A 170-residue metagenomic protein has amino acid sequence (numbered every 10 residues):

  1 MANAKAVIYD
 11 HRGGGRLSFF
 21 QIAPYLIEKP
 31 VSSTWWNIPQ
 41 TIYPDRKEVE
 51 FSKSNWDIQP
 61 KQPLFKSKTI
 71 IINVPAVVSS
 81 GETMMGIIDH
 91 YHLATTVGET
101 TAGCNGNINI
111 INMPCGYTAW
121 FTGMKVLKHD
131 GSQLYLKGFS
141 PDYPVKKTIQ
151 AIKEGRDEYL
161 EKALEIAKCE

Functional and structural regions predicted by a protein language model:
M1-A2, P24-I27, M85-Y91, N112-M113: Short, solvent-exposed amphipathic alpha-helical segments in soluble enzyme and RNA/protein-processing domains
M1-R16, I72: Short acidic catalytic loops
N3-V7, K66-T69, H92-T95, C169-E170: Loop/turn elements at helix/coil->beta-strand transitions in domains of secreted/extracellular proteins
Y9, T69, I88, G131 (+1 more regions): Terminal peptide-recognition signature
G15-K68, A76, G106-N112, G123-L127 (+2 more regions): Gly/Ser/Thr-rich loop/hinge elements
F19-P24, G81-M85, D89, D157-L164: Extracytoplasmic/secreted envelope proteins and their assembly/folding machinery, especially bacterial periplasmic
V78, Y91-C104: Short, well-structured beta-strand/strand-turn elements
D142-E170: Low-complexity, Gly/Ser/Thr/Pro-rich intrinsically disordered linker/tail segments
